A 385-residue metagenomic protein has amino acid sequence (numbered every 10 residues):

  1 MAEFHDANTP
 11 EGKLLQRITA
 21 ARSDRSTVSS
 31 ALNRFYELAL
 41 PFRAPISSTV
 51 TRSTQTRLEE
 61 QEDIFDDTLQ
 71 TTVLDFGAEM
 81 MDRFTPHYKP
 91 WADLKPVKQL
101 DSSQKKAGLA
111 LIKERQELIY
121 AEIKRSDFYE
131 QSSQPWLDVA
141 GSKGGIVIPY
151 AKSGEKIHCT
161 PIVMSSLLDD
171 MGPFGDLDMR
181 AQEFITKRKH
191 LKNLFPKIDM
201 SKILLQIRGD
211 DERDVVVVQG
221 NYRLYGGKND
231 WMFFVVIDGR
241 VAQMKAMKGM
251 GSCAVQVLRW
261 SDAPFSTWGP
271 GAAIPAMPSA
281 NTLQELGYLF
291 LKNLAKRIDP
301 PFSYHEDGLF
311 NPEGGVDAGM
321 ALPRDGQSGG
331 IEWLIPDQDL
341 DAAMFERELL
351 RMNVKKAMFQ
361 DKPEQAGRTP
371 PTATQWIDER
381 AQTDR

Functional and structural regions predicted by a protein language model:
M1-S201: Extended, helix-rich architectural segments
L15, A20-S23, D211, N221 (+4 more regions): Intrinsically disordered, low-complexity sequence elements enriched in Ser/Thr/Gly/Pro
A39-F65, W136-L137, P196-K228, F310 (+1 more regions): An N-terminal domain-start capping segment
V73, Y88, V97-Q99, S103-Q104 (+9 more regions): Compositionally biased, low-complexity repeat tracts
K113, E117-F128, Q134-G141, G145 (+7 more regions): A broad, structural surface signal
K152-Y304: Charged (Asp/Glu and Lys/Arg) segments that form or flank catalytic channels of large polymer- and nucleotide-handling
F233-A381: Extended, charged amphipathic alpha-helical segments
T383-R385: Amphipathic interfacial helices
